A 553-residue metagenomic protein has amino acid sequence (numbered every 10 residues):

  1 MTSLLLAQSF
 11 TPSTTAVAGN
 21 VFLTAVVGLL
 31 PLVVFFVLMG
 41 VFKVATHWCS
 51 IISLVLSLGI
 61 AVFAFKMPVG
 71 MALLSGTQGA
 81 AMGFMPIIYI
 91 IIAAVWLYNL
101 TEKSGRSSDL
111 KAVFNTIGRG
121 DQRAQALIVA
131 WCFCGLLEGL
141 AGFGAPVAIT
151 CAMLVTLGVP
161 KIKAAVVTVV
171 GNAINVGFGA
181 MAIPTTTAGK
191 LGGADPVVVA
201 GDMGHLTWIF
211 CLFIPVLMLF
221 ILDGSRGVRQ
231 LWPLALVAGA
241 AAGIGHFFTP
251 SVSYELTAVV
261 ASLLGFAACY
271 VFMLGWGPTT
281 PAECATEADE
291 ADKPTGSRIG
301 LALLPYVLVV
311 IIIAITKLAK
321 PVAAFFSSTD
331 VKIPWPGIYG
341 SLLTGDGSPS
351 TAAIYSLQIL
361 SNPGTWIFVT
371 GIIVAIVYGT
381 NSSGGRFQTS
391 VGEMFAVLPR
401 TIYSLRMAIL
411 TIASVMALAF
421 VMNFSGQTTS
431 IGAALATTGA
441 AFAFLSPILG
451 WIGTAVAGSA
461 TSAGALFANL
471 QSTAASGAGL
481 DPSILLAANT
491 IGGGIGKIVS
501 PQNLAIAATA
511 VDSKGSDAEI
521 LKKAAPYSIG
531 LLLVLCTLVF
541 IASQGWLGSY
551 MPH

Functional and structural regions predicted by a protein language model:
M1-N20, M551-H553: Short, strongly hydrophobic alpha-helical membrane anchors
A16-L30, G83-I87, G139-P146, V197-L212 (+3 more regions): Structural signature of hydrophobic alpha-helical transmembrane segments
V27-F36, V44-K66, I88-A94, A235-G239 (+4 more regions): Hydrophobic mid-bilayer segments of alpha-helices in multi-pass membrane transport proteins, especially secondary
V44, E102-S107, R119-G120, L154-A164 (+5 more regions): Juxtamembrane helix-boundary/capping and inter-helix hinge elements in multi-pass membrane proteins
T46, G177-T286, I491-H553: Juxtamembrane and boundary regions of transmembrane helices in multi-pass small-molecule transporters and channels
T77-L157, V166, Q388-A474: Membrane-embedded alpha-helical segments and adjacent helix-loop junctions characteristic of multi-pass solute
Q122-G135, K161-I174, V197-P215, T411-S414 (+2 more regions): Alpha-helical transmembrane segments of multi-pass membrane proteins
A288-G453: Transmembrane helical segments that form the transport core of multi-pass membrane transport proteins
